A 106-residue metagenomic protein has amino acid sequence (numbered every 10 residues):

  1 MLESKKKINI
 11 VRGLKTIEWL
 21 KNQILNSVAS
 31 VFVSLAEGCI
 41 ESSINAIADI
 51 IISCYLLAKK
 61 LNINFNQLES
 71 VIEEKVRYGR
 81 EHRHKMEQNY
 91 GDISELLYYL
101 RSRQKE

Functional and structural regions predicted by a protein language model:
M1-A46, I51-E106: Flexible "arm" and connector segments at domain edges
